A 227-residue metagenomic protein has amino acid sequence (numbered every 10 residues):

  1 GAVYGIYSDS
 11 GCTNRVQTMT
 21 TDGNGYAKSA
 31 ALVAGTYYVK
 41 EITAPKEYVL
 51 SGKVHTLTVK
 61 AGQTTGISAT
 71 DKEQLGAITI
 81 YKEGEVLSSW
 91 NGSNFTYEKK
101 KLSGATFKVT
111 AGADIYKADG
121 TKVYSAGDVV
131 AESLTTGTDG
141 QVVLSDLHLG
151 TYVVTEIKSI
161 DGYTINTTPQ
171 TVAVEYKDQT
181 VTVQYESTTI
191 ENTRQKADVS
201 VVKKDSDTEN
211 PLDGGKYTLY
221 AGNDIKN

Functional and structural regions predicted by a protein language model:
G1-N227: Solvent-exposed loop/turn and edge beta-strand elements of beta-rich ligand-binding domains
